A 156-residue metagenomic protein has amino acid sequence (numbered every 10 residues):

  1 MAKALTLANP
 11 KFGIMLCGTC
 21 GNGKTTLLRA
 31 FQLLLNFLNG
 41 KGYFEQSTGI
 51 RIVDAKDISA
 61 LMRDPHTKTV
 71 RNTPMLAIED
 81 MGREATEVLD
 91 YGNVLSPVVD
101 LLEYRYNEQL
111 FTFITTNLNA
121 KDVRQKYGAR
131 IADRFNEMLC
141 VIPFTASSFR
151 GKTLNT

Functional and structural regions predicted by a protein language model:
M1-A8: Pre-Walker A adenine-sensing motif
G13: Walker A (P-loop) ATP-phosphate-binding motif of ABC ATPase nucleotide-binding domains
L16: Hydrophobic anchor at the beta1->P-loop junction of P-loop NTPases
G21-K24: Conserved glycine(s) of the Walker
L27, F31: Hydrophobic positions on the alpha1 helix immediately C-terminal to the Walker A/P-loop
L33-N36: Walker A/P-loop NTP-binding motif
Y43-N107: Conserved nucleotide-sensing/catalytic segment adjacent to the nucleotide-binding pocket in NTP-handling enzymes
R83-T156: Replace "adjacent to P-loop NTPase cores in ATP/GTP-dependent enzymes" with "adjacent to NTP-binding cores
